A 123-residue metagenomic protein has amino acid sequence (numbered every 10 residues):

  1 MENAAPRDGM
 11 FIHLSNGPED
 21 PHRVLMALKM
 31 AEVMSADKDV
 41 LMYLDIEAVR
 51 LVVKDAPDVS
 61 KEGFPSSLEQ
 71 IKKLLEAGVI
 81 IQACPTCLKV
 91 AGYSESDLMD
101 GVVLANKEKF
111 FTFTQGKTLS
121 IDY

Functional and structural regions predicted by a protein language model:
A5-P6, F11-L25, V52-A56: Short, glycine-rich nucleotide/cofactor-binding loops
R7-G9, D37-V40, I80, G116-T118: Loop/turn elements at helix/coil->beta-strand transitions in domains of secreted/extracellular proteins
G17-E19, E47-R50, C87-A91, F111: Solvent-exposed loop/turn segments at secondary-structure junctions within structured extracellular/periplasmic domains
R23-K38: Histidine-anchored nucleotide/phosphate-binding helix
A31, V40-I46, Q82-P85: Short internal beta-strands
D58-C87: A glycine-rich helix N-cap at a beta->alpha junction
A77, Q82, E95-M99, V103-T112 (+1 more regions): A short aromatic-anchored loop/beta-hairpin motif
D122-Y123: Aromatic- and Gly/Pro-rich donor/ligand-binding loops that form nucleotide- or phosphate-bearing donor binding pockets
